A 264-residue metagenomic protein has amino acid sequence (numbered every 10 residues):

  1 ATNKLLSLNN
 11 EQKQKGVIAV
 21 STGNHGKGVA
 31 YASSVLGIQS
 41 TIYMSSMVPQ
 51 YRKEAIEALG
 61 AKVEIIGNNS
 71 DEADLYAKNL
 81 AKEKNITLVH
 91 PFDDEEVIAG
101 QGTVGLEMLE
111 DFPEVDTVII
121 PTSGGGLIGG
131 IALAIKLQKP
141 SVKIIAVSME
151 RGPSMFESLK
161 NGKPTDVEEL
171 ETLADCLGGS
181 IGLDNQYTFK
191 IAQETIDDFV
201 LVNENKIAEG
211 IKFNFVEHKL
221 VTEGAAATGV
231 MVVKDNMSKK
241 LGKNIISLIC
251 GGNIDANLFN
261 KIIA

Functional and structural regions predicted by a protein language model:
A1-A264: PLP-dependent amino-acid enzyme catalytic core
